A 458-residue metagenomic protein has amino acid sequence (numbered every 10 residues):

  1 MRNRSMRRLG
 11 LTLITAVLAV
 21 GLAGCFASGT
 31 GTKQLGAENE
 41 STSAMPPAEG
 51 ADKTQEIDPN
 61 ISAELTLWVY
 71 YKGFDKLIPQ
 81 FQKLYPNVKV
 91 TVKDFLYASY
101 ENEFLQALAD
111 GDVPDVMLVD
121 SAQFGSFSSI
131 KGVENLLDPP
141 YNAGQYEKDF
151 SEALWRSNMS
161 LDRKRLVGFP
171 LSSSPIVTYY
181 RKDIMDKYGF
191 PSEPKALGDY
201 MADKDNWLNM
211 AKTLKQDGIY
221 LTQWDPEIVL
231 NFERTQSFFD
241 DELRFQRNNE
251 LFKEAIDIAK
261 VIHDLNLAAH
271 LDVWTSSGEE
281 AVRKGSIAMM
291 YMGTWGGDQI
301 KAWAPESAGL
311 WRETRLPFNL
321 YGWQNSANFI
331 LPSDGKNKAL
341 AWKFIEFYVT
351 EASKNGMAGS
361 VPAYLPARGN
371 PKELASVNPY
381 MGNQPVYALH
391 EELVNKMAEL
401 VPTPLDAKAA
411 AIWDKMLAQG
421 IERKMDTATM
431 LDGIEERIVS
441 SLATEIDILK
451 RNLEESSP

Functional and structural regions predicted by a protein language model:
M1-A63, T444-P458: Short, low-complexity disordered leader/linker segments with a strong preference for bacterial N-terminal type II
N39-S43, V394-P458: Conserved C-terminal helix/tail region of periplasmic/extracytoplasmic solute-binding proteins
P46-K53, S121-V177, D205, L310-T314: Hinge/lid segment of periplasmic solute-binding proteins
E56-K72, V88-K93, V116, V167: Short, well-ordered beta-strand elements
K83, S160-E227, E242-H270, S333 (+2 more regions): Helix-loop-helix "hinge/cap" segment bordering the ligand-binding cleft or interdomain interface
K83-F150, Y188, A288-M289, A367: Extracytoplasmic "Venus flytrap"/periplasmic binding protein-like
A98-E101, I219-E227, T235-L316, A339 (+1 more regions): Extracytoplasmic ligand-binding clamshell segments of periplasmic binding protein
A327-A407, A418, T429: Mature extracytoplasmic/periplasmic domains
